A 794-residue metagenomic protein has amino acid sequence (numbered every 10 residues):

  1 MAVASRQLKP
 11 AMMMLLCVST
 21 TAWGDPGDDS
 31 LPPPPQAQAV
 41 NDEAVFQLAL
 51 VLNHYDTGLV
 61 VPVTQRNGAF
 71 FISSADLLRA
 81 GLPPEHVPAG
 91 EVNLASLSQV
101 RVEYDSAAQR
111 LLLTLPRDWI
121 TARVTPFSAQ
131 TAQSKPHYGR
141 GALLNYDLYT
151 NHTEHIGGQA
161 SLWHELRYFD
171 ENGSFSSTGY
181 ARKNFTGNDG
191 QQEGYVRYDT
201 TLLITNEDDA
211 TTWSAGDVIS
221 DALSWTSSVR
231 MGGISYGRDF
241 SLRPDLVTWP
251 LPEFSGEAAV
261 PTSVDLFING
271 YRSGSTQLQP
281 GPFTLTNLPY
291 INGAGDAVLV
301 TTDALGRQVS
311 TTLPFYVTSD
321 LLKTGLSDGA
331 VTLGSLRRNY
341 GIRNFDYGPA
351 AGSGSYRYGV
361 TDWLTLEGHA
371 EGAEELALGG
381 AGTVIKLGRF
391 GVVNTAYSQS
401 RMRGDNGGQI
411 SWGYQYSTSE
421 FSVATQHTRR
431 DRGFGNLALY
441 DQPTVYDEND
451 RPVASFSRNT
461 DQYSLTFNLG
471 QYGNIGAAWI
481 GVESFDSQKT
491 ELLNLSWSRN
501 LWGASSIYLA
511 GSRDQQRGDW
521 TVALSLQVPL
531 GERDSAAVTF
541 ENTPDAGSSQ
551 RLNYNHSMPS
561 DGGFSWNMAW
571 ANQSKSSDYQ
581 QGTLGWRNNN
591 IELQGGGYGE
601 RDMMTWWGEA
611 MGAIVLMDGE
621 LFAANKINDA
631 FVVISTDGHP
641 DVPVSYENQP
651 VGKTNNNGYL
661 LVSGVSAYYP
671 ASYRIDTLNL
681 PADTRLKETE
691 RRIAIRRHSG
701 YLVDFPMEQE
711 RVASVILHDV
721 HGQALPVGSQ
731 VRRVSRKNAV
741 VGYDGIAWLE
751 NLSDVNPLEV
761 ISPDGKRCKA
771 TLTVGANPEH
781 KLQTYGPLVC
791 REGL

Functional and structural regions predicted by a protein language model:
A2-L16, G24-T248, P544-V615, A623: Post-signal-peptide, soluble extracytosolic/periplasmic N-terminal scaffold domains of envelope/secretory systems
N41-L48, D56-V61, G638-N648, H721-V734: Short, ordered, surface-exposed loop/turn motifs in non-cytosolic proteins
L50, G256, V632-T636, R711-V720: A short, amphipathic beta-strand motif
T64-I72, L288-A294, Y659-R685, Y743-L758 (+1 more regions): Short Pro-Gly-centered beta-turn/loop motif in secreted/extracellular proteins
R110-T114, V317-K323, T689-Q709, T773-L794: Extracellular beta-sheet/turn segments enriched in Thr/Pro/Gly and aliphatic residues
S134-P136, A160-N172, E193-E207, G348-D362 (+11 more regions): Feature captures outer-membrane beta-barrel proteins of Gram-negative bacteria and organelles
L148-E154, A181-F185, D217-D221, T262 (+16 more regions): Transmembrane beta-strands of outer-membrane beta-barrel pores
Q649-G658, S735-I746: Short, acidic Ser/Thr/Gly-rich low-complexity loop/linker segments typical of extracellular and cell-surface proteins
